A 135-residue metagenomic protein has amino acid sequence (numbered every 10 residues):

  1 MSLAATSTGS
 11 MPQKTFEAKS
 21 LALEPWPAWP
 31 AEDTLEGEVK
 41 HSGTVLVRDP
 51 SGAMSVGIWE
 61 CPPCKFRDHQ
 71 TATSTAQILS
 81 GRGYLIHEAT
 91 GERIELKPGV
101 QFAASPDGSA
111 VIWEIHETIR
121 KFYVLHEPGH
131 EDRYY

Functional and structural regions predicted by a protein language model:
M1-A53: A short, N-terminal "cap"/entry segment at the start of jelly-roll beta-barrel domains of the cupin/DSBH fold
G52-Q70, S105-G108: Conserved short histidine dyad/triad with adjacent acidic residue
G57-I58, F66-T71, H87, I94-E95 (+1 more regions): Short histidine-centered beta-strand/loop micro-motifs that create catalytic or ligand/metal-coordination sites
C61, Q70-L85: Short, conserved beta-strand element in jelly-roll/cupin
D68, L85, A104, K121-V124: Short hydrophobic/aromatic-rich beta-strand segments that constitute the beta-sheet cores of beta-sandwich/beta-barrel
T75, R82, G108-A110, I119: Structural motif
E88-D107: Short acidic-glycine-tyrosine-enriched beta hairpin
E114-Y135: Double-stranded beta-helix
